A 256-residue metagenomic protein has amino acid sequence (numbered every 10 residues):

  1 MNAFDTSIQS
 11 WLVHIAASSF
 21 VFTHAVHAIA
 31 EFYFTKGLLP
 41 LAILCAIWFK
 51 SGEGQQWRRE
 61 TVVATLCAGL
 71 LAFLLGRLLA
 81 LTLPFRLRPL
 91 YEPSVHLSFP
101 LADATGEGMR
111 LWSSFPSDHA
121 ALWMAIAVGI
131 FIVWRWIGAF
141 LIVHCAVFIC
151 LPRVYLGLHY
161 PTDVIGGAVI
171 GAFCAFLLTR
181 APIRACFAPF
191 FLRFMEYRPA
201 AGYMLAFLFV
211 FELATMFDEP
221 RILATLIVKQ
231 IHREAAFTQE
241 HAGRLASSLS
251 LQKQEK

Functional and structural regions predicted by a protein language model:
M1-L41, G76-G106, R221-K256: N-terminal transmembrane-helix/juxtamembrane module of multi-pass inner/ER membrane proteins
A30-F49, H119-I130: Hydrophobic alpha-helical transmembrane segments
L38-W48, L70, L74, L205-M216: Hydrophobic core of alpha-helical transmembrane segments in multi-pass integral membrane proteins
W48-K50, P84-P89, V164-A172: Short alpha-helical linear motifs
K50-V63, W134, P189-M195: Membrane-interface helix-boundary motifs at transmembrane edges
W57-I132, W136-V143, R221-E234: Membrane-interface loops
D103-A224: Membrane-embedded catalytic cores of phosphoryl/pyrophosphoryl-handling enzymes
